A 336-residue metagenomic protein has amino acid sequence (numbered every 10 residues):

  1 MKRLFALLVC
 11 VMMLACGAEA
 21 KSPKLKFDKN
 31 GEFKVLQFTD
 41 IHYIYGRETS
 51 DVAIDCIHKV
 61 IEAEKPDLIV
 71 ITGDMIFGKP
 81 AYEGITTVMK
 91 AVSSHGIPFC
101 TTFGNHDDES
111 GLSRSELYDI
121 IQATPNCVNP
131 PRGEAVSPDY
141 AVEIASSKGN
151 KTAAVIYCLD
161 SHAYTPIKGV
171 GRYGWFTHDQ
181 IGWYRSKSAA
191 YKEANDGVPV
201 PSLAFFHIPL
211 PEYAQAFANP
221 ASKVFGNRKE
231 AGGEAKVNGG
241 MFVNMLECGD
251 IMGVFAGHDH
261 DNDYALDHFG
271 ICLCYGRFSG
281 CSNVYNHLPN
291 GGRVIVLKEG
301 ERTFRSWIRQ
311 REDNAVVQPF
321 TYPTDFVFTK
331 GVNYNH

Functional and structural regions predicted by a protein language model:
L4-M13: Sec-dependent N-terminal signal peptides
A20-T87: N-terminal active-site segment of His-dependent metallophosphoesterases
K24, K29, F38, E143-S146 (+4 more regions): Binuclear metal-dependent phosphoesterase catalytic core
K34-F38, D67-T72, F77, P98-F103 (+8 more regions): Structural recognition of the beta-strand scaffold that forms the well-ordered cores of secreted hydrolase catalytic
L36-I54, I76-E83, E109, T124 (+3 more regions): Acidic/histidine-rich helix-loop elements that form or flank divalent-metal/phosphate-binding sites at the catalytic
I44-G46, F77-P80, T101-L112, Y164-I167 (+3 more regions): Active-site environment of divalent metal-dependent phosphoester hydrolases
K65-D67, V155-Y157, V170-D263, T329: His/acidic metal-ligating clusters that form di-metal
T86-G197, V294-V296: Extended active-site neighborhood of metal-dependent phosphoesterases/phosphodiesterases
